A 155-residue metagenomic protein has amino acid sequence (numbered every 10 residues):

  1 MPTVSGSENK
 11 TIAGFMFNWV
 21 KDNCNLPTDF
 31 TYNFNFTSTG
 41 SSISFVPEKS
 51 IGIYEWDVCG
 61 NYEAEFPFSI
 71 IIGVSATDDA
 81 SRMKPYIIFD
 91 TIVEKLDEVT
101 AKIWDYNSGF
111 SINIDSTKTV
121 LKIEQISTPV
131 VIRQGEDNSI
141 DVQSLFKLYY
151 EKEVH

Functional and structural regions predicted by a protein language model:
M1-N35, I51-H155: Charged, amphipathic alpha-helical segments and their flanking helix caps
G40-I51: Charged, often glycine-rich, active-site loop that binds/positions anionic groups
